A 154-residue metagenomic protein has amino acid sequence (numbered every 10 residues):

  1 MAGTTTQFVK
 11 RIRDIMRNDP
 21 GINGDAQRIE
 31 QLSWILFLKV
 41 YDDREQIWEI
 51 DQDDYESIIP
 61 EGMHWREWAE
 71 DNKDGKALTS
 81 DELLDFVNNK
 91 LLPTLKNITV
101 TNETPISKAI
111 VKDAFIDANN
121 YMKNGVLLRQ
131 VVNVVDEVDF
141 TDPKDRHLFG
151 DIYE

Functional and structural regions predicted by a protein language model:
M1-E154: Non-catalytic, mostly N-terminal accessory regions of nucleic-acid modification and defense proteins
